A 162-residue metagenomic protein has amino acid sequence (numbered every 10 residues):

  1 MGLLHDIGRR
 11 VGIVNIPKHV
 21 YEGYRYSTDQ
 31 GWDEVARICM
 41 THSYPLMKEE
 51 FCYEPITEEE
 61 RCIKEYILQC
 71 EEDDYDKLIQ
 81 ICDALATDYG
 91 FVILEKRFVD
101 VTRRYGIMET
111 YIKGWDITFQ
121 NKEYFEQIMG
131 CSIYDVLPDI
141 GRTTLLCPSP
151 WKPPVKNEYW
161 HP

Functional and structural regions predicted by a protein language model:
M1-V101: Divalent metal-dependent catalytic cores for phosphoryl transfer on phosphate-bearing substrates
E22-R25, V92-Y124: Divalent-cation-assisted or electrostatically stabilized phosphate/pyrophosphate-binding catalytic cores
I107-P162: Charged phosphate-binding loop/patch that engages nucleotide di/tri-phosphates or the phosphate backbone of nucleic
